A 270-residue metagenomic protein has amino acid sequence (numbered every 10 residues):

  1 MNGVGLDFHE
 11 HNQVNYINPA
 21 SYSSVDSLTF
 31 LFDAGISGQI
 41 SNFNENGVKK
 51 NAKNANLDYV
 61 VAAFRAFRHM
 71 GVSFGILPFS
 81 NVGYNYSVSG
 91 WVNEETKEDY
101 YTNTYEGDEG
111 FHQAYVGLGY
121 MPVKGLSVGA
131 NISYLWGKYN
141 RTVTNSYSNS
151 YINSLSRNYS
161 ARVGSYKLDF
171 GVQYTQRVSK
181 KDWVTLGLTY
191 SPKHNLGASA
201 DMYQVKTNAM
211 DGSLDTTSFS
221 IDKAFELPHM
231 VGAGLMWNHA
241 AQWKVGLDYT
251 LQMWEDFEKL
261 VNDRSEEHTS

Functional and structural regions predicted by a protein language model:
M1-P78: N-terminal, post-signal peptide beta-strand-biased segments of exported outer-membrane/organellar beta-barrel and other
G47, R65-S270: Outer-membrane beta-barrel porins/channels
